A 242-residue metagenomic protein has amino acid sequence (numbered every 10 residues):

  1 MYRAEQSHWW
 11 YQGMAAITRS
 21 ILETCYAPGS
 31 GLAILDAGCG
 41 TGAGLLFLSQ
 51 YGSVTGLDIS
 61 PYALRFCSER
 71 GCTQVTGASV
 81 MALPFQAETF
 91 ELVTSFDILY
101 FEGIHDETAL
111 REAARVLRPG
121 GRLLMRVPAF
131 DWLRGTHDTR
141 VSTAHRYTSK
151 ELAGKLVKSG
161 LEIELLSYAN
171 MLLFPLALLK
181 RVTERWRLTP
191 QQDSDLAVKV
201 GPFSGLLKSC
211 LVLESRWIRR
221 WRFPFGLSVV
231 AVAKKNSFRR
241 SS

Functional and structural regions predicted by a protein language model:
M1-Q86, L92-F96, T108-L110, G226-V229 (+1 more regions): Conserved N-terminal segment of class I S-adenosyl-L-methionine
L46, G103-E107, G135: Short N-terminal helix/helix-N-cap motif within the alpha/beta-hydrolase-1
D97-F101: Short catalytic micro-motifs in class I SAM-dependent methyltransferases
E107-R122: A short glycine-rich, Lys/Arg-flanked "PGG" loop and its adjoining helix->strand segment in the class I
L123-H145, E151-G154: Short, glycine-/aromatic-enriched active-site segment of Class I SAM-dependent methyltransferases
L161-M171: Conserved S-adenosyl-L-methionine
L173-S242: A C-terminal cap/extension of S-adenosyl-L-methionine-dependent methyltransferases that defines the acceptor-substrate
